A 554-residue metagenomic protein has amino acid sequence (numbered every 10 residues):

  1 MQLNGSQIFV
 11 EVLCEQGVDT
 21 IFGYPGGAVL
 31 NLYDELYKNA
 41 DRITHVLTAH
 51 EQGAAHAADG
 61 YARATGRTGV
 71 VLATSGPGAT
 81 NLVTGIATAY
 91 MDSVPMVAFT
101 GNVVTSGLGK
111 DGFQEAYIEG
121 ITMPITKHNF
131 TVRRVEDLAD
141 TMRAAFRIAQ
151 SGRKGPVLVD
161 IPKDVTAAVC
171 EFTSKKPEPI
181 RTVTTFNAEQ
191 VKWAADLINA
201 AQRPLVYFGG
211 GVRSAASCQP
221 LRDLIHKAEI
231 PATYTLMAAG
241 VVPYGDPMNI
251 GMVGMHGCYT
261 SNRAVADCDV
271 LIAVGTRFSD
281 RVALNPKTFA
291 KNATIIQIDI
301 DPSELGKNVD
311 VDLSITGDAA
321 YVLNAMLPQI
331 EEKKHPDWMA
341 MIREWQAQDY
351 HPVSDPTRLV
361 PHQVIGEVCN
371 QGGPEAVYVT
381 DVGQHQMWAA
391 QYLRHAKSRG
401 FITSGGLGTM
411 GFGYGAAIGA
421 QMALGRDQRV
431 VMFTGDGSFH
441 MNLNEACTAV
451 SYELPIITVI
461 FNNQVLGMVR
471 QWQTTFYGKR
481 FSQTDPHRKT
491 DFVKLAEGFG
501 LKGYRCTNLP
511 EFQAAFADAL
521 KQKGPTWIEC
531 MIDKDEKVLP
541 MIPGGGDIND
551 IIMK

Functional and structural regions predicted by a protein language model:
M1-K333, E367, Q371-P374, R429 (+5 more regions): N-terminal alpha/beta PP-like core and its mobile active-site loop of ThDP/TPP-dependent enzymes
F9-V10, C14-Q16, G27, L32-Y37 (+1 more regions): Active-site diphosphate/adenylate-binding microenvironment
Y24-G26, H45-H56, V71-G78, R133-R134 (+6 more regions): Active-site nucleophile and cofactor-binding loops and adjacent substrate-binding regions of central metabolic enzymes
Y61, T80, K334-S354, A420 (+2 more regions): Charged, low-complexity, helix-prone segments enriched in Lys/Glu/Asp/Gln
G69-V71, V159, Y378, F401 (+1 more regions): Well-ordered beta-strand positions enriched in small/hydrophobic/aromatic, beta-favoring residues
L108, F113-Q114, G306-N308, S314-T316 (+2 more regions): Thiamine diphosphate
E136, S174, D196, N292-Q384 (+3 more regions): Phosphate/pyrophosphate-binding active-site segments
